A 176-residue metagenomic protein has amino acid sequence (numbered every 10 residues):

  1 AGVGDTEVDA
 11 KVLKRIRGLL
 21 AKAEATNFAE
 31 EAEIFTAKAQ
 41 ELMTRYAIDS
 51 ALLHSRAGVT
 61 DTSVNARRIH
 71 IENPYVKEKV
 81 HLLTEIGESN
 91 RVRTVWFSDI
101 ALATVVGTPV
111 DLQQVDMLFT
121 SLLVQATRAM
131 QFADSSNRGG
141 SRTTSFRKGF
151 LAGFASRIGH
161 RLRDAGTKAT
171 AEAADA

Functional and structural regions predicted by a protein language model:
A1-K11, R45-A176: Long, charge-patterned amphipathic interaction tracts in eukaryotic proteins
V12, I16-T26, L42, A129: Non-transmembrane amphipathic alpha-helical segments
I16, L20, A32-Y46, L151-I158: Short amphipathic alpha-helical coiled-coil/interface segments
A25-E31, N137: Inter-helical turn/loop segments and adjacent helix faces that build the functional surface of alpha-helical bundle
